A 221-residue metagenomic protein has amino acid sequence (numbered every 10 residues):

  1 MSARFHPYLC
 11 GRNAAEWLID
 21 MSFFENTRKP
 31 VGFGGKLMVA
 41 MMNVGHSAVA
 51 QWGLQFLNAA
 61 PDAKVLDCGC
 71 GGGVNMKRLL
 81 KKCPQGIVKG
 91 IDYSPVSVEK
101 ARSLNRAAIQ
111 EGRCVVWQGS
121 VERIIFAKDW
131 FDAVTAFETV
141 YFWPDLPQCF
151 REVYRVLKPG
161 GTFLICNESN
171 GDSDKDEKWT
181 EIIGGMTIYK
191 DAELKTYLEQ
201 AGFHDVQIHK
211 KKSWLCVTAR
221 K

Functional and structural regions predicted by a protein language model:
F5-G34: N-terminal, positively charged/glycine-rich alpha-helical extensions of SAM-dependent methyltransferases
L18, P30-N43, T162-T218: C-terminal alpha-helical "lid/dimerization" subdomain adjacent to the S-adenosyl-L-methionine
V44-A63, R78: Conserved alpha-helix/loop element of class I SAM-dependent methyltransferases that forms part of the SAM/SAH-binding
D62, L157-T162: Short glycine-dipeptide loop
K64-R123: Class I SAM-dependent methyltransferase SAM/SAH-binding core
E122-A133: A short acidic, Gly/Pro-enriched loop at the edge of an enzyme's catalytic core that lines a small-molecule cofactor
A133-D145: A short SAM/SAH-binding and catalytic strip from SAM-dependent methyltransferases
P147-P159: A short glycine-rich, Lys/Arg-flanked "PGG" loop and its adjoining helix->strand segment in the class I
